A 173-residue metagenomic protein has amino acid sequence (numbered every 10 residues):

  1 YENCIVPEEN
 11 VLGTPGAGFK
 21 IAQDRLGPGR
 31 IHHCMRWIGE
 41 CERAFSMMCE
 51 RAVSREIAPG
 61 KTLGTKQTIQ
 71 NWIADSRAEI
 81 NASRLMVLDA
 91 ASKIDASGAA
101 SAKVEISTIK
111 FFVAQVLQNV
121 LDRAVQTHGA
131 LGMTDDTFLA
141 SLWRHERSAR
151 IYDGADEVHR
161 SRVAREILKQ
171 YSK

Functional and structural regions predicted by a protein language model:
C4, A17, Q23-K173: Alpha-helical interface subdomain recognition
P7: Extracellular and organelle-lumenal recognition/adhesion modules and their flexible linkers in secreted
N10-P15: Cytochrome P450 core scaffold surrounding the K-helix E-X-X-R motif and the conserved "meander" helix-loop region
